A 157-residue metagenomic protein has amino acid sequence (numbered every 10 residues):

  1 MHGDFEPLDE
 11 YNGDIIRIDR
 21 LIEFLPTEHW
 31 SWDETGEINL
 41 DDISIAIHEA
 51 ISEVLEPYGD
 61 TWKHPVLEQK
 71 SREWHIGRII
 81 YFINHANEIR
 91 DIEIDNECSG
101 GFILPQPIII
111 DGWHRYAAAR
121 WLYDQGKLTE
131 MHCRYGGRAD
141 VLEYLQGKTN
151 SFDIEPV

Functional and structural regions predicted by a protein language model:
M1, P156-V157: Short intrinsically disordered terminal tails
M1-D42: N-terminal extension/subdomain marker
M1-H2, Y11, E34, P57 (+5 more regions): Intrinsically disordered, low-complexity segments enriched in small/polar residues
N12, I22-L25, H29, S44 (+4 more regions): Generic low-complexity, intrinsically disordered sequence content enriched in small uncharged/hydrophobic residues
E28, W32-I110, R120-W121: Short alpha-helix boundary/capping and kink motifs at helix termini
N87-P156: A short, basic-hydrophobic beta/loop patch
